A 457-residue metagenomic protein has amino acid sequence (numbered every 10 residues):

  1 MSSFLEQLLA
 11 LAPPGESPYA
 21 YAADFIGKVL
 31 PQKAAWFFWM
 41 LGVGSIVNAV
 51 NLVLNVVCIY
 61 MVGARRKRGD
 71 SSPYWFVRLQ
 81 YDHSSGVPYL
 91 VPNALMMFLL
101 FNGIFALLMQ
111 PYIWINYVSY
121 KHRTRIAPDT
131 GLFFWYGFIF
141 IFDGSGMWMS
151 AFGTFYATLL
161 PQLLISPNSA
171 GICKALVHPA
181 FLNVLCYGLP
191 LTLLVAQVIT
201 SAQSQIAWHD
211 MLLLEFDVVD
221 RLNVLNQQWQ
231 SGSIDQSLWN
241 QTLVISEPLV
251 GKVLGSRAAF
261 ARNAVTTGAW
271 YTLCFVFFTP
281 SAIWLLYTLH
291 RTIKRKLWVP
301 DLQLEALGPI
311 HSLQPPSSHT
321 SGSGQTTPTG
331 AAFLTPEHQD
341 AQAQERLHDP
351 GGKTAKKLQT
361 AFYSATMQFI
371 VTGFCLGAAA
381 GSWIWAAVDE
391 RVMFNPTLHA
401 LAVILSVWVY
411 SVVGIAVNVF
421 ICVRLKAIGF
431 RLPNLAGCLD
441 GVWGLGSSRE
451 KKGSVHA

Functional and structural regions predicted by a protein language model:
M1-D143, A402-Y410, A457: N-terminal signal-anchor/initial transmembrane insertion module of eukaryotic multi-pass membrane proteins
S45-N48, D129-G144, M211-W284, K356-P433 (+1 more regions): Extracellular loop 3-seventh transmembrane helix
A49-R68, Q110-Y117, G137-P167, N183-W208 (+3 more regions): Cytoplasm-facing ends of alpha-helical transmembrane segments in multi-pass membrane proteins
G63-S84, V118-D129, F155-C173, S201-Q228 (+3 more regions): Interhelical loop segments of eukaryotic multi-pass membrane proteins
P88-F101, G171-P190, R346-V371: Class A (rhodopsin-like) GPCR intracellular loop-transmembrane helix junctions and adjacent helical segments
I104-H122, P190-H209, V371-R391: Alpha-helical transmembrane segments and their membrane-interface junctions in multi-pass membrane proteins
P167, I172-D301, H311-P316, T320-T326: Generic multipass alpha-helical transmembrane bundles of integral membrane proteins
I293-G377: Intracellular effector-coupling site of seven-transmembrane GPCRs, centered on the ICL3-to-TM6 transition
